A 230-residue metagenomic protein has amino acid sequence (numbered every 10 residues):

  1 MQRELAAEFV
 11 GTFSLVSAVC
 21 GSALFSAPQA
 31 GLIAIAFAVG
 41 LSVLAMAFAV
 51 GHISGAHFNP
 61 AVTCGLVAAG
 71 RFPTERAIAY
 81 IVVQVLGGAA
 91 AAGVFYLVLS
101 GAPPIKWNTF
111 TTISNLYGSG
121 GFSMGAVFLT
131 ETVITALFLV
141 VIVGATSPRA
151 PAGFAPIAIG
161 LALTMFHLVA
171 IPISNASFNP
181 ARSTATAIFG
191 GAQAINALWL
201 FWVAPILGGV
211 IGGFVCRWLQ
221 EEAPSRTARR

Functional and structural regions predicted by a protein language model:
M1-R230: Membrane-interface helix-loop junctions and terminal tails of multi-pass membrane proteins
